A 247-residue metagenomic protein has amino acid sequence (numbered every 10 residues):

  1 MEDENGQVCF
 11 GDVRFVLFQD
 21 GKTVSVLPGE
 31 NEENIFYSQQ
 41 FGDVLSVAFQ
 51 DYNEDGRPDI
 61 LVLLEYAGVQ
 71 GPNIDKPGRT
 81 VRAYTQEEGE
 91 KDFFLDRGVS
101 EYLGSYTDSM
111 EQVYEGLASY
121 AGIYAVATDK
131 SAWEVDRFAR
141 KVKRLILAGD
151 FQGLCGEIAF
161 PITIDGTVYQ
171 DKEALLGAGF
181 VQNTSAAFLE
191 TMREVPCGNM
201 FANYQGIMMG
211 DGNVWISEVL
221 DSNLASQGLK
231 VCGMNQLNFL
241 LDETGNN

Functional and structural regions predicted by a protein language model:
M1-Y52, R57-D129, V135, Q152-G153 (+5 more regions): Beta-propeller-forming repeat regions
E33, S38, S46, R140 (+3 more regions): Residue-level detector of functional hotspots within protein domains
D51, L145-A148: Hydrophobic side-chain positions on well-ordered alpha-helices, corresponding to helix-helix packing/interface faces
G122-R144, C155-N247: C-terminal-biased regions
